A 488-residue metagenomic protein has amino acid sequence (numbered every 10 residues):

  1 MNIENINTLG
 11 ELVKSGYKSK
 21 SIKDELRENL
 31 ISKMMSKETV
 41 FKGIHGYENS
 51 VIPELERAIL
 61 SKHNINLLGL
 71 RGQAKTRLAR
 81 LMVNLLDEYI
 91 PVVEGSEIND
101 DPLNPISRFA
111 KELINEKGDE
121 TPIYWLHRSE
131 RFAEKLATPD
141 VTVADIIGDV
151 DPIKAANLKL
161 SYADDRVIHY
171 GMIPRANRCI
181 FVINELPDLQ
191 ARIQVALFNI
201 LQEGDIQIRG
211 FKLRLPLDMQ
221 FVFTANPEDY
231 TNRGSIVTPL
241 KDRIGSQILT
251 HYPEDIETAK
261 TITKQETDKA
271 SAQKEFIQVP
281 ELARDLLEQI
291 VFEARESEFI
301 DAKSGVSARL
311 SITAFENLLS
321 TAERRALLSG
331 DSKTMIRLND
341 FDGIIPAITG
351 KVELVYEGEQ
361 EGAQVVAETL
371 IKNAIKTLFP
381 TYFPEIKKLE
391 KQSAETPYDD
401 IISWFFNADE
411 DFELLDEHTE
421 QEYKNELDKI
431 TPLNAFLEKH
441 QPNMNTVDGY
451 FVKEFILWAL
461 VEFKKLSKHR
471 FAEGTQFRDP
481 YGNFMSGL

Functional and structural regions predicted by a protein language model:
N2-E257, D268-D285, E298-A302, F379-L488: Conserved ASCE/P-loop NTPase catalytic core
A58-S61, N84-E88, E203, E293 (+5 more regions): Amphipathic alpha-helical interaction surfaces
G69, Q273-P280, E293-L370: C-terminal helical "lid" subdomain and adjoining coupling/linker elements of P-loop NTPases
D151, F292-E293: Short connector loops/turns at beta-strand edges and beta->alpha or beta->beta junctions
T263, L287-V291: Short alpha-helical scaffolding segments that buttress acidic/His motifs in well-ordered protein cores
E357-K372, K376, F383, T396-D399 (+1 more regions): Elongated, mostly alpha-helical coiled-coil "stalk/stator" tethers of large membrane protein machines
